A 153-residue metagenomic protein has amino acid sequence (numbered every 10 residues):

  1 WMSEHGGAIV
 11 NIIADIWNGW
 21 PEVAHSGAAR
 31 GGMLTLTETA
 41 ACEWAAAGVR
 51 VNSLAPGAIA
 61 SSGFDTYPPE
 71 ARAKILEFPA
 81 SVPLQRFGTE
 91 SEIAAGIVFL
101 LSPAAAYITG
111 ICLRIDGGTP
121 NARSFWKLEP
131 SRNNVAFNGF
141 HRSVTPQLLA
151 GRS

Functional and structural regions predicted by a protein language model:
S3-G32, T37-A46, A58-I59, T119: Catalytic loop of short-chain dehydrogenase/reductase
E22, V49, A58-Y67, S124: Short beta-loop-alpha junction of Rossmann-like oxidoreductase domains
T37-E38, A94-I97, L101: Short-chain dehydrogenase/reductase
A45, R50, I108-G110: Short, small/polar-rich loop/turn modules that mediate ligand/substrate recognition or access, typified
R50-A60, L101, R114-D116: Conserved SDR Rossmann-fold cofactor-binding beta-strand/turn motif
Y67-V82, F87, R132-G151: A short C-terminal helix-loop "cap" of Rossmann-like NAD(P)-dependent dehydrogenase/epimerase domains
V82-I93, A104: A conserved structural motif in NAD(P)-dependent oxidoreductases
V98, T109-S153: Short C-terminal tail/terminal secondary-structure segment of NAD(P)H-dependent dehydrogenase/reductase domains
